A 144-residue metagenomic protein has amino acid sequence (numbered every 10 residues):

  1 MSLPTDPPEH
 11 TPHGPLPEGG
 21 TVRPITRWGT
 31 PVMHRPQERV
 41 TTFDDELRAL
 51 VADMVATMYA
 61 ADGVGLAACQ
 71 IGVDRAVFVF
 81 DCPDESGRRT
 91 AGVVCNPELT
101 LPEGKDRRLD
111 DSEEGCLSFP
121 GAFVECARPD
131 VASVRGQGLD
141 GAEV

Functional and structural regions predicted by a protein language model:
M1-V144: Active-site rim/adjacent substrate-binding subdomains
